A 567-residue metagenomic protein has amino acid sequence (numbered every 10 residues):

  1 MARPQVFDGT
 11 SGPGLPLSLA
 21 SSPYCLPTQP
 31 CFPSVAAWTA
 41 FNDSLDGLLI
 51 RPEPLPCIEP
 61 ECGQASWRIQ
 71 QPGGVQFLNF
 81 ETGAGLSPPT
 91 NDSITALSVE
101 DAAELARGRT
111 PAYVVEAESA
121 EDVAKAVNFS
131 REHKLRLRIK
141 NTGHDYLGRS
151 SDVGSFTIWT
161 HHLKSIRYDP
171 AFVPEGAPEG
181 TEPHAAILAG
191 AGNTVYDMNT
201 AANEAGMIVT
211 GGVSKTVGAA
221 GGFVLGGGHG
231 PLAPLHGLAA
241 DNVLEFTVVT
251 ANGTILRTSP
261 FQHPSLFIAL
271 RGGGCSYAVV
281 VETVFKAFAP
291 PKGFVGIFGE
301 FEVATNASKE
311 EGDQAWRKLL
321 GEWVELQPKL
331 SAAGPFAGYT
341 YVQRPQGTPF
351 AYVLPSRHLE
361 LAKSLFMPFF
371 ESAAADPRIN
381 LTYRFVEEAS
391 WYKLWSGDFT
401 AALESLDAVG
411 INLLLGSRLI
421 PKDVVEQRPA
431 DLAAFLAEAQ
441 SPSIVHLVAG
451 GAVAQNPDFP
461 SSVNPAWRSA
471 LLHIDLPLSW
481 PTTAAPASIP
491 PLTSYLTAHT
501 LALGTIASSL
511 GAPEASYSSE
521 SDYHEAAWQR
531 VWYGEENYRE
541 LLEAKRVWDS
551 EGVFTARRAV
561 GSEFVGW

Functional and structural regions predicted by a protein language model:
M1-W567: Soluble FAD-dependent oxygen oxidases
